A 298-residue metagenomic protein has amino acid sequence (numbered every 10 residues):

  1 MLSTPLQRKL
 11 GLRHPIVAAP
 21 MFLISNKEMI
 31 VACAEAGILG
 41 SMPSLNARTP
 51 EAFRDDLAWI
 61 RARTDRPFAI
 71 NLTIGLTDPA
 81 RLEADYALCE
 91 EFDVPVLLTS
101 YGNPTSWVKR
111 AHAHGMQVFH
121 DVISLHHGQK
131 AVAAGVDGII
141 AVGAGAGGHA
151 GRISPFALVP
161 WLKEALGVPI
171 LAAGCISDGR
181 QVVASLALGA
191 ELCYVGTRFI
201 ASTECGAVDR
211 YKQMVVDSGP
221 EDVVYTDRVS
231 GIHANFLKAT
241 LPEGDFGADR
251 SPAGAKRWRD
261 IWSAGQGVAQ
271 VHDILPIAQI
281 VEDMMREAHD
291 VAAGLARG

Functional and structural regions predicted by a protein language model:
M1-A165, P169: Active-site entrance/lid segments in N-terminal catalytic domains of soluble metabolic enzymes
R152-L171, S177-G298: Conserved active-site-proximal phosphate/metal-binding subdomains
